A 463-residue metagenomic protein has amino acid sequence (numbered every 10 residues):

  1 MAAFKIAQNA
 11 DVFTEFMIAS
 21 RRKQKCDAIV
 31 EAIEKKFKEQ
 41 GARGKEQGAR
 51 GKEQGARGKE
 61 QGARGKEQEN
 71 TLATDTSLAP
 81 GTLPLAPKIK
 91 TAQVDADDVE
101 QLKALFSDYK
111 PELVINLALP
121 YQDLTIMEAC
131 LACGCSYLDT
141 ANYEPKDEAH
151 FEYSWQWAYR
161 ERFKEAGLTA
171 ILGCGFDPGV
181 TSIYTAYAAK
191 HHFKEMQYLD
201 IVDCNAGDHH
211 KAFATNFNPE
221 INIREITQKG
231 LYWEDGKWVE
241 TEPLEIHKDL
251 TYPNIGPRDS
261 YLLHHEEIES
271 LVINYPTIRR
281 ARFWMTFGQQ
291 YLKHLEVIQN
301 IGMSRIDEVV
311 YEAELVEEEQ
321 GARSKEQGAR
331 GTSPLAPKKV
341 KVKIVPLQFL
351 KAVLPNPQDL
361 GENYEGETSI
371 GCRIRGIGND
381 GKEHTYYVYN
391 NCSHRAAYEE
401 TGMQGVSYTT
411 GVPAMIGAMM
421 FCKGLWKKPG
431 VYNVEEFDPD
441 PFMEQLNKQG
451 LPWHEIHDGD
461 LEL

Functional and structural regions predicted by a protein language model:
R22-K25: Helix N-cap at the beta1-alpha1 junction of Rossmann-like dinucleotide-binding domains, i.e., the first residues
F37, P87-D97: Rossmann-fold cofactor-recognition segment
Q40-E67, L83, Q320-G331: Intrinsically disordered, low-complexity repeat regions of secreted/extracellular protein precursors
V94-A96, L113-M127, G134: N-terminal glycine-rich "phosphate-gripper" loop used for MgATP/nucleotide binding and carboxylate activation
A96-Y109: Conserved Rossmann-fold cofactor-binding substructure of NAD(P)-dependent oxidoreductases
P120, A129-F151: ADP-ribose/adenylate-binding Rossmann-like module
N142-L168: Rossmann-fold NAD(P)-binding glycine/threonine-rich loop
K190-G321, G328-L463: C-terminal catalytic/substrate-binding lobe primarily of soluble NAD(P)-dependent oxidoreductases
